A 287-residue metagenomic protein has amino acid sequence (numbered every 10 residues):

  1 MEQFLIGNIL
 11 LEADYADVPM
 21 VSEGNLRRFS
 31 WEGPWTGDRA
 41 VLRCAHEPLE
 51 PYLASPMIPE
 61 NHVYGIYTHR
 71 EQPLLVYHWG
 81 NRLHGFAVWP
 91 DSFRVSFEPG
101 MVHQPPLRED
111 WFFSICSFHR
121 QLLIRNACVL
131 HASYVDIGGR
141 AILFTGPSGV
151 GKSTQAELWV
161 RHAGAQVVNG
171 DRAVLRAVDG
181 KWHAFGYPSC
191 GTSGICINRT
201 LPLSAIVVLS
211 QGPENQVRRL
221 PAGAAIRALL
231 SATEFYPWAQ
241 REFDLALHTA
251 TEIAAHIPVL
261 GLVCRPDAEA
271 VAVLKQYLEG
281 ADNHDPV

Functional and structural regions predicted by a protein language model:
M1-S148, L158-V168, A173-V287: A noncatalytic interaction/capping subdomain that flanks phosphate/NTP-handling catalytic cores
K152: Conserved lysine of the Walker
Q155: Hydrophobic positions on the alpha1 helix immediately C-terminal to the Walker A/P-loop
